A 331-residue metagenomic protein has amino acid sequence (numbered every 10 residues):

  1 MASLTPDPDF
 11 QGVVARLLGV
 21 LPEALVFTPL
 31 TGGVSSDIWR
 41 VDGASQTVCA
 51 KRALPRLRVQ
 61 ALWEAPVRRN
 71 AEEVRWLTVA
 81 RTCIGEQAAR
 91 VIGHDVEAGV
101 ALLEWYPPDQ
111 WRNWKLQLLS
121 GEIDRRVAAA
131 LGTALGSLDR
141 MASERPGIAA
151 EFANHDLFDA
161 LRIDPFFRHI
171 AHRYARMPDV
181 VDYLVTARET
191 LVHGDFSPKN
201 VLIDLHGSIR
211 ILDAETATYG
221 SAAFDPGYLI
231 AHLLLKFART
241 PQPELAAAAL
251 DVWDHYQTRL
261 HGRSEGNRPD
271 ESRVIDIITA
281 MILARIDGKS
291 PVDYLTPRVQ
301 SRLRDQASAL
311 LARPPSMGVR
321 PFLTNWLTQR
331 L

Functional and structural regions predicted by a protein language model:
M1-F27: Juxta-kinase regulatory segment immediately upstream of eukaryotic protein kinase catalytic domains
M1-Q11, E104, G136-T186: Active-site catalytic-loop/activation-segment of kinase and kinase-like phosphoryl-transfer enzymes
T28-A50, D179-F224: Active-site acidic catalytic loop and adjacent metal/ATP-binding pocket of ATP-dependent phosphoryl transfer enzymes
L30, S35-P146: ATP-binding pocket architecture of kinase catalytic cores
L57-R58, Q110, V201, Y219-S221 (+1 more regions): Conserved protein kinase catalytic core
R75, A223-S264, I278-P297: Active-site activation/catalytic loop segments of kinase-like enzymes and analogous catalytic loops in related
T240-E244, M281-L331: ATP/Mg2+ or Mg2+-diphosphate-binding catalytic cores that bind nucleotide phosphates or diphosphates via glycine-rich
P269-M281: Amphipathic alpha-helical protein-interaction segments enriched in hydrophobic
